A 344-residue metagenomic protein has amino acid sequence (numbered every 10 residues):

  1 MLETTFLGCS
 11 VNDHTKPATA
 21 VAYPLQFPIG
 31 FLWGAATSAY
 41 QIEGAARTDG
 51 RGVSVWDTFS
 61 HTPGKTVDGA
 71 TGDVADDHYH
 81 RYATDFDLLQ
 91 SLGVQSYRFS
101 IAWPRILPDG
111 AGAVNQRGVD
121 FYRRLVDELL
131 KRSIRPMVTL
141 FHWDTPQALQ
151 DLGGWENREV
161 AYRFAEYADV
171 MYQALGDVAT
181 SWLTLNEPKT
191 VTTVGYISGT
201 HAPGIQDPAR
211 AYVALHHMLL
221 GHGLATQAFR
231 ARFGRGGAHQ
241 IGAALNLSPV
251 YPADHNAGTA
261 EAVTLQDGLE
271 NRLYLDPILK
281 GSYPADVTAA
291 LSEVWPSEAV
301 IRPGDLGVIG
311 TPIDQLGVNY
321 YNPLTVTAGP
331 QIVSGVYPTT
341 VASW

Functional and structural regions predicted by a protein language model:
M1-L2, F6: N-terminal export leaders
K16-T66, Q90, D109-A111, V119-W344: Active-site region of glycoside hydrolase catalytic domains
G30-L32, D76-Y79, S96: A common structural microfeature
V67-H80: Active-site mouth loops of central-metabolism enzymes
H78-T84, P108, G118: Internal amphipathic alpha-helical repeat/solenoid segments
R81-A102: Catalytic domains of carbohydrate-active enzymes, especially glycoside hydrolases
I101-V114: Glycine-rich, proline-tolerant flexible connector loops at the mouths of alpha/beta enzymes
